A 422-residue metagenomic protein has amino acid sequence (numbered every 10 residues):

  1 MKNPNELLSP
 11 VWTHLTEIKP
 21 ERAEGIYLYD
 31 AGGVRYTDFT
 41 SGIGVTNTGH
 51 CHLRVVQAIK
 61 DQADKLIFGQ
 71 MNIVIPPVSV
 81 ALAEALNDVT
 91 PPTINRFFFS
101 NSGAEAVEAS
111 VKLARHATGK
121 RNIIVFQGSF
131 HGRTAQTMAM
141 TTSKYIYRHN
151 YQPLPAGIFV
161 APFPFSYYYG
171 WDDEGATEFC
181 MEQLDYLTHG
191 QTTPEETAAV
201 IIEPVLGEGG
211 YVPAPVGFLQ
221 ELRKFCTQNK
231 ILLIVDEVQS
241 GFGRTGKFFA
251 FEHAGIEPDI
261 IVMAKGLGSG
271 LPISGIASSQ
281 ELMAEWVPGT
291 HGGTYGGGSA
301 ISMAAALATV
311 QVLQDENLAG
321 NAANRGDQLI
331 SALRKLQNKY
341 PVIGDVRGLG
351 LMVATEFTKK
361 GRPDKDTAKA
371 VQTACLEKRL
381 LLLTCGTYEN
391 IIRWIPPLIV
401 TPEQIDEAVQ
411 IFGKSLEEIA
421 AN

Functional and structural regions predicted by a protein language model:
M1-N422: Conserved N-terminal phosphate-binding loop of PLP-dependent enzymes in the Aspartate aminotransferase
